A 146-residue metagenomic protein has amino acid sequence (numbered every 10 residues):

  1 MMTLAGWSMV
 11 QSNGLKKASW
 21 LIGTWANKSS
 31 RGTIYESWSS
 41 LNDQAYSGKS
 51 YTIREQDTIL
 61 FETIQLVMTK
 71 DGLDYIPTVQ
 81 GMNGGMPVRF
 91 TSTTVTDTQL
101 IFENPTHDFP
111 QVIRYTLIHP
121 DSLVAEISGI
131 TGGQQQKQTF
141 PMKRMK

Functional and structural regions predicted by a protein language model:
M2-V10: Hydrophobic h-region of N-terminal signal peptides that target proteins for export in Gram-negative bacteria
V10-T24, V67: N-terminal helix-cap/turn-to-beta initiation motif at the start of protein domains
T33-T106: Central antiparallel beta-sheet cores of small beta-barrel/beta-sandwich binding domains
S37-L41, T116-I118, M142: Aromatic-rich beta-strand edge motifs centered on tyrosine
G85-S92, D97, S122-K146: Edge beta-strand at a domain terminus
D97-T98, F102-N104, D108, I113-L117 (+1 more regions): Well-ordered alpha/beta subsegment
